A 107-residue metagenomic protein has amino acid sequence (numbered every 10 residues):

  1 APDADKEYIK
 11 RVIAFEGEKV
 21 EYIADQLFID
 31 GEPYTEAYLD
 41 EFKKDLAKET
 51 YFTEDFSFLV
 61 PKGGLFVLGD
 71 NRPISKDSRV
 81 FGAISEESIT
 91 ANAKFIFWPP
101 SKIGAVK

Functional and structural regions predicted by a protein language model:
A1-K107: Soluble "head" domains of membrane/secretory-pathway proteins
